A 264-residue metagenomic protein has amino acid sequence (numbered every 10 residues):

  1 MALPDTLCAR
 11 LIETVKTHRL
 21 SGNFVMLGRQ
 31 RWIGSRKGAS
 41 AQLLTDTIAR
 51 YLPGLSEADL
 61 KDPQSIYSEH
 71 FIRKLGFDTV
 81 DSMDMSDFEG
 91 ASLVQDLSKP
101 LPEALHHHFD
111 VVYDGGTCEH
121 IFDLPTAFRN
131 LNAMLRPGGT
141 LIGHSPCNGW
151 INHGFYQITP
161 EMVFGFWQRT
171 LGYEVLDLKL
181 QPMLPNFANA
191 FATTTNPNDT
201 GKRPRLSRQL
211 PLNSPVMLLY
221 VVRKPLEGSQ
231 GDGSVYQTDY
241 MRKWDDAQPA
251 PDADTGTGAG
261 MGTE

Functional and structural regions predicted by a protein language model:
M1-D87, L176, M183-E264: N-terminal accessory regions of S-adenosyl-L-methionine
S21, P137-G138, L171: A short, structured loop/turn motif at beta-sheet edges
V25, P63-W150: Conserved SAM-binding loop
R36-A39, S92-L93, N152-Y156: A short acidic (Asp/Glu
A104, R129, R169, T195-R203: Alpha-helical subdomain
E119, I151-F155, L210, M217: Conserved aromatic-histidine-acidic binding/catalytic patches
N148, N152-L180, F191: Conserved Class I S-adenosyl-L-methionine
